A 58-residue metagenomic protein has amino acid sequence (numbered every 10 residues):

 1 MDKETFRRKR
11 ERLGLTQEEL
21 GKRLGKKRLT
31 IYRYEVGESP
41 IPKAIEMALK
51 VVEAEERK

Functional and structural regions predicted by a protein language model:
M1, Q17, A54-K58: Short intrinsically disordered terminal tails
M1-E11: A short, Lys/Arg-rich alpha-helix, primarily the initiator
K3, Q17, G21, E38-S39 (+1 more regions): A generic structural signal for ordered secondary structure
R7, Y32-R33: Key DNA-contacting residues within the recognition helix of helix-turn-helix
E11, G25, V36-G37, E46 (+1 more regions): Residue-level detection of the helix-turn-helix DNA-binding "recognition helix"
L15-Y32: Short alpha-helical DNA-recognition segment
L29, P40-K43: Short Asp/Glu-rich motifs
K43-K58: DNA major-groove recognition helix of helix-turn-helix/homeodomain DNA-binding modules
